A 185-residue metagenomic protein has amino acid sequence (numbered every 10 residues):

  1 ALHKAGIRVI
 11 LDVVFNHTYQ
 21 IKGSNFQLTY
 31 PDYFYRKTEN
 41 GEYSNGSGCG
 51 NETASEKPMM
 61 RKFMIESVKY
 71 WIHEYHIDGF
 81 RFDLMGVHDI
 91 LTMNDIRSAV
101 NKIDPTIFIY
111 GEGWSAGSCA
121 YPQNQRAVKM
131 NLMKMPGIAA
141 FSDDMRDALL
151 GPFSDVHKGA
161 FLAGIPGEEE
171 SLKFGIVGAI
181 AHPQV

Functional and structural regions predicted by a protein language model:
A1-Y75, T92-D104, F108, C119-A120: Substrate-binding/active-site clefts of carbohydrate-active enzymes
I10, G79-M85: Short catalytic-loop micro-motif centered on adjacent basic/acidic residues
N16, V87, W114-G117: Short, solvent-exposed loop/turn segments at secondary-structure junctions
Y43-G48, M59-K62, H73-I77, P136-I138 (+3 more regions): Generic detector of short, locally flexible boundary/turn motifs and exposed helical patches
M85-L91: Acidic-and-aromatic substrate-binding clefts and catalytic sites of carbohydrate-active enzymes
R97-V185: Conserved alpha/beta catalytic core and glycan-binding cleft of carbohydrate-active enzymes
